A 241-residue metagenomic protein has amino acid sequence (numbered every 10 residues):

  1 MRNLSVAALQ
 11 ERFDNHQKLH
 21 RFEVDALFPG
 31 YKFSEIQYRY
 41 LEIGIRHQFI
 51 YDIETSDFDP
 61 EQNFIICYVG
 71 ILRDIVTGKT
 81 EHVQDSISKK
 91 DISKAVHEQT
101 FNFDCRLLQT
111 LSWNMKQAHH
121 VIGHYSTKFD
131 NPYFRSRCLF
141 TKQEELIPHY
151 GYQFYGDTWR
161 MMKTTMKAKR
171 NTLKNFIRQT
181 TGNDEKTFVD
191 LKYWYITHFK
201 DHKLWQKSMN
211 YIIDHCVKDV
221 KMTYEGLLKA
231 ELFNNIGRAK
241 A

Functional and structural regions predicted by a protein language model:
M1-H47: N-terminal accessory regions of nucleic-acid-interacting proteins
R46-D57: Two-metal-ion RNase H-like nuclease active-site motif
D52-E54, D130, D157, D219: Acidic active-site catalytic centers that drive phospho-/nucleotidyl reactions and related ester hydrolyses
T55, D59-K90: RNase H-like nuclease fold core
E61, T127, I212-C216: Aromatic-acidic/polar surface patches that form glycan- and anion
Q62, F134-S136, L228: Short amphipathic alpha-helical segments
T80-N171, N175: Conserved DEDDh/DEDDy metal-dependent 3′-5′ exonuclease domain
I122, N175-A241: Acidic, Mg2+-coordinating catalytic module of metal-dependent nucleases/exonucleases that use a two-metal-ion mechanism
